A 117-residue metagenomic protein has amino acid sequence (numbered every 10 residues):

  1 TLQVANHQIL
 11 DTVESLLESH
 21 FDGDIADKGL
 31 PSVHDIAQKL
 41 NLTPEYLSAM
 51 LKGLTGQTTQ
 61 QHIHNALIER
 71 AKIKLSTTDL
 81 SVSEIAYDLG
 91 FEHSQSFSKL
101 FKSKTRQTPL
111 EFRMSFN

Functional and structural regions predicted by a protein language model:
L2-L40, Q61-L80: A short, Lys/Arg-enriched amphipathic alpha-helix from helix-turn-helix/homeodomain DNA-binding modules
H34, E45, S81-E84, S94-Q95: Residues within helix-turn-helix
L40, L51, L89-G90, F101: Core residues of bacterial helix-turn-helix
L47, S96-F97, F101: Short hydrophobic/aromatic patch on the recognition helix
L54-E92, M114-N117: Terminal helix-turn-helix DNA-binding modules in bacterial transcription factors
K99-N117: …primarily DNA-binding HTH/wHTH and HhH modules…
